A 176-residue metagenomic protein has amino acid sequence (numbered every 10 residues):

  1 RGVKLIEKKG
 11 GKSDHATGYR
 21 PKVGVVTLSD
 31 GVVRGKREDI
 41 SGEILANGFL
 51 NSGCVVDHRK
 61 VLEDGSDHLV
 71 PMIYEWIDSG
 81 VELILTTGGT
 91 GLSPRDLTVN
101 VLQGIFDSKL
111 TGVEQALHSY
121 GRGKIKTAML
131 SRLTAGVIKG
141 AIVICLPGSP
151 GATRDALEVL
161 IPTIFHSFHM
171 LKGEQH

Functional and structural regions predicted by a protein language model:
R1-H176: Non-catalytic beta/alpha edge segments that cap or flank active sites
